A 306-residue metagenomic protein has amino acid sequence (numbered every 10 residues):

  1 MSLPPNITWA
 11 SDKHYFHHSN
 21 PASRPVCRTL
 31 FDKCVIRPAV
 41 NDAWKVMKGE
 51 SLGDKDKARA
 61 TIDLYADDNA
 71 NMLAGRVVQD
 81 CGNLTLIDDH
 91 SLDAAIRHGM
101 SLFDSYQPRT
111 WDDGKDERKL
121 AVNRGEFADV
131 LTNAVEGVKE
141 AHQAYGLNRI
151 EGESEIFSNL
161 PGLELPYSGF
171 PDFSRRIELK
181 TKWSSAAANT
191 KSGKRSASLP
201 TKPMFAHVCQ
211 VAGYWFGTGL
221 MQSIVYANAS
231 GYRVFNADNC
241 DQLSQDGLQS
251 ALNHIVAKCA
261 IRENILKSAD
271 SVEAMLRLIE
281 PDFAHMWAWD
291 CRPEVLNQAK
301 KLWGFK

Functional and structural regions predicted by a protein language model:
M1-F170: Metal-dependent nuclease catalytic cores that hydrolyze phosphodiester bonds in DNA/RNA, characterized by
K55-R59, T181-W183, A229-V234: Short acidic (Asp/Glu) and glycine-rich catalytic loops that position anionic groups and cofactors
L73, A206-C209, S250: Generic recognition of stable, solvent-exposed alpha-helical segments in well-folded globular domains
V78, H207-T218, Q222: An active-site-proximal "capping" alpha-helix that borders the catalytic cofactor pocket
G82-H90, T181-S184, F216-G219: Hydrophobic/aromatic-lined pockets within catalytic cores
E151, R175-L179, S223-A227: A structural signal for short, well-ordered beta-strand segments and their strand-loop junctions that often border
I156-Q210: Non-catalytic protein-protein interaction segments used by genome-maintenance enzymes to assemble and couple activities
P203, T218-K306: Metal-dependent nuclease catalytic regions and adjoining charged, substrate-binding loops involved in nucleic-acid end
